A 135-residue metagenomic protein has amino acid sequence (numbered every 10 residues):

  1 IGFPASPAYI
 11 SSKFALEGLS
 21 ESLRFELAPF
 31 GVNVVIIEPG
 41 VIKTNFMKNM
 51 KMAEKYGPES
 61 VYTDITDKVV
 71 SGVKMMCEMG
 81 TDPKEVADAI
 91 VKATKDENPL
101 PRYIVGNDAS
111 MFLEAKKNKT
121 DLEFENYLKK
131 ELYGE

Functional and structural regions predicted by a protein language model:
I1, S22-V32: Active-site-adjacent segment of SDR/Rossmann-fold oxidoreductases
I1-A8: Active-site loop immediately N-terminal to the catalytic Tyr-X3-Lys motif of short-chain dehydrogenase/reductase
P7, A15-G18: Conserved cofactor-binding/catalytic machinery of classical short-chain dehydrogenase/reductase
S12: Active-site helix of classical SDR
S20-L23, I90: Aromatic/hydrophobic pocket-lining residues that form π-stacking "cages" and hydrophobic walls in ligand
P29-L100: SDR active-site lid
P101-L113: Short-chain dehydrogenase/reductase
L122-E135: Non-catalytic terminal and boundary segments that flank Rossmann-like NAD(P)-dependent oxidoreductase
